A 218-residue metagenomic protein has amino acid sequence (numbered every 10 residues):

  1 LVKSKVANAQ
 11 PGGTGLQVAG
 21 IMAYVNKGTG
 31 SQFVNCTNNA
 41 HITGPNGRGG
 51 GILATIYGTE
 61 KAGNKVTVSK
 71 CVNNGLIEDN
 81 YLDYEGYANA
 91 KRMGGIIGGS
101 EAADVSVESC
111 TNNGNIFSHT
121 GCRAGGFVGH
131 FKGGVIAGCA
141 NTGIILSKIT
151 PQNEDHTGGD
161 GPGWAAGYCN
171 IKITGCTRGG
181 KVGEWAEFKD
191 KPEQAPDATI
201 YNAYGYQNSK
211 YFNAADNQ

Functional and structural regions predicted by a protein language model:
L1-Q218: Predominantly extracellular beta-rich ligand-binding scaffolds that present long acidic/polar faces for carbohydrate
